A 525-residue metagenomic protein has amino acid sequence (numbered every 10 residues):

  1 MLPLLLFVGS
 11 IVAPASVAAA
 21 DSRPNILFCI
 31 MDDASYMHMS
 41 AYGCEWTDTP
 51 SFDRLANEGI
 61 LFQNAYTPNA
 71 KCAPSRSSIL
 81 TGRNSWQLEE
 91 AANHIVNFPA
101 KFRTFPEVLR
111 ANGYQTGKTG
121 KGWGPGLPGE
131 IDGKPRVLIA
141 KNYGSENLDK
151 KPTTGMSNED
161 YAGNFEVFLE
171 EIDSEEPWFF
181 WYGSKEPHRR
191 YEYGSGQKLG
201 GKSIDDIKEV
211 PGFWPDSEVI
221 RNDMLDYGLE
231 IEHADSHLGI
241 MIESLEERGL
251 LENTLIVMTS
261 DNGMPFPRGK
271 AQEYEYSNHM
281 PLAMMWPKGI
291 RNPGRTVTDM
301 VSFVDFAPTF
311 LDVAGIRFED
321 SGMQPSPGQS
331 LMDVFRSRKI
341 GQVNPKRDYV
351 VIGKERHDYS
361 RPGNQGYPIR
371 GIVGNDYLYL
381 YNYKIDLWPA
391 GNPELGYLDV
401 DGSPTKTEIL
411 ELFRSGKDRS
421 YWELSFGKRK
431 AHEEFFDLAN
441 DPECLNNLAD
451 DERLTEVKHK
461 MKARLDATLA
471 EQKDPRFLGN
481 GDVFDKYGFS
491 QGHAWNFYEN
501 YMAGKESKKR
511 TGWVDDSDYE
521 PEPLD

Functional and structural regions predicted by a protein language model:
M1-L2: Universal eukaryotic N-terminal targeting presequences
L5-S10, S16-K428, E433, P442-A463 (+2 more regions): Formylglycine-dependent sulfatase
L438-N440: Extracellular, beta-strand-rich glycan-interacting domains
A467, E471, P475-N480: C-terminal structured "cap/appendage" subdomains that terminate the fold
F477-Q491: Short, charged, surface-exposed hinge/linker loops at domain edges that act as mobile lids or interdomain connectors
